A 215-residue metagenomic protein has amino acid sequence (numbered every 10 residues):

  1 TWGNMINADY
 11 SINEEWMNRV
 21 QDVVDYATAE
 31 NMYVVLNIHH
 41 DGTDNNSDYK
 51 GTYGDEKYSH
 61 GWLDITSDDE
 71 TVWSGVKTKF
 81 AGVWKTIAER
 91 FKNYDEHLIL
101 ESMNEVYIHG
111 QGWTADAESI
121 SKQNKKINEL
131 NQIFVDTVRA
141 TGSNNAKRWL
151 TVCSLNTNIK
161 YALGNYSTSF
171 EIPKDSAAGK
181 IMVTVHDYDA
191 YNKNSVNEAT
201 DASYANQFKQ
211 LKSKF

Functional and structural regions predicted by a protein language model:
T1, H39-T43, N156: Short, solvent-exposed turn/loop segments enriched in Gly/Ser/Thr/Pro and often Arg
T1, W16-R19, K209-F215: Well-ordered, non-transmembrane segments within structured domains
W2-N4, S67, W113-T114: A short alpha-helix capping/helix-coil boundary motif
N4-N7, N192-N194: A short acidic, helix-capping loop that chelates divalent metal ions and anchors anionic groups
I6-E14, A117, E198-A199: Short glycine-enriched, charge-decorated loop/helix-capping segments at active-site entrances that position
A8-S102, K126-R139: An active-site-proximal structural segment forming one wall of the substrate-binding cleft that immediately precedes
G82-K85, E89-I99, E105-F215: Extracellular glycoside hydrolase catalytic/binding regions
